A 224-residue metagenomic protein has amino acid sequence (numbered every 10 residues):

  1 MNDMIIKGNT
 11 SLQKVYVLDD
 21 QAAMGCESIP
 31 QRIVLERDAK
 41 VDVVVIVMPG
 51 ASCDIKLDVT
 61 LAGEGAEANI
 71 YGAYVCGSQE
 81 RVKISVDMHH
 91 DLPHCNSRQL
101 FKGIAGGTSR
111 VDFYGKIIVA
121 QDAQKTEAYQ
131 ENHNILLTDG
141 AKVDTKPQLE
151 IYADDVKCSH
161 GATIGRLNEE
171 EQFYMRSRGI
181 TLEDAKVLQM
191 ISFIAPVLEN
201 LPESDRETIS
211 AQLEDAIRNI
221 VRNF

Functional and structural regions predicted by a protein language model:
M1-F173, S177-I180, N200, S204-F224: Conserved beta-strand/loop scaffold segments within soluble protein domains that form the structured core and edges
Y174-F193: Extended amphipathic alpha-helical segments enriched in small hydrophobics
M190-E203: Short arginine-rich
